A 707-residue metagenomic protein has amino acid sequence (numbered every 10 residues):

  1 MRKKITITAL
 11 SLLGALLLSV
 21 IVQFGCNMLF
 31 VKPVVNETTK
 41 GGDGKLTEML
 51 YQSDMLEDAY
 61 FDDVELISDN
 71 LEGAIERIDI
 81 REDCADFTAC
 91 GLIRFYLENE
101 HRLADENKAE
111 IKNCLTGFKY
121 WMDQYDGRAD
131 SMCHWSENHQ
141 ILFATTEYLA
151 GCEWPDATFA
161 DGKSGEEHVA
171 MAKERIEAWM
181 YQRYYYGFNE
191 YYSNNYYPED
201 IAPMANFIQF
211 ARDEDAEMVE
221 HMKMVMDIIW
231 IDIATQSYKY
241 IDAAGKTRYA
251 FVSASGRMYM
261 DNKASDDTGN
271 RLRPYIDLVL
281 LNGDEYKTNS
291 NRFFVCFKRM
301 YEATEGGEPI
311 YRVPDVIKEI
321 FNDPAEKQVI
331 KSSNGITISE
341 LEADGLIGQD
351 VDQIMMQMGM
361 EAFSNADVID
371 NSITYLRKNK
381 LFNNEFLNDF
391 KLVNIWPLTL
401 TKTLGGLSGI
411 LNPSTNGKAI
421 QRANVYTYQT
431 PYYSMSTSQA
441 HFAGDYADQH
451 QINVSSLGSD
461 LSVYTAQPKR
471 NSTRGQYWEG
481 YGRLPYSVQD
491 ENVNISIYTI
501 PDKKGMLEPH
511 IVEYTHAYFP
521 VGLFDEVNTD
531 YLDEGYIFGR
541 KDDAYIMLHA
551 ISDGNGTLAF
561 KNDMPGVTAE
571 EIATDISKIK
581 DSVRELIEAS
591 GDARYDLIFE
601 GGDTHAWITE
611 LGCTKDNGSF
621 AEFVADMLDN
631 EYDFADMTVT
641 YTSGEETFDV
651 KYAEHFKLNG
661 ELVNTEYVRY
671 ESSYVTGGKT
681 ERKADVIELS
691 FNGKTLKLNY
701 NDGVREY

Functional and structural regions predicted by a protein language model:
M1-Q23: N-terminal Sec-pathway targeting helices
L10-L13, F87, L142, E199: Generic structural microfeature
S19-L142, G165-I176, D277-Y707: Ser/Thr/Asn(+Pro)-rich, low-complexity disordered segments
E65, D69-G73, Y186, S237-K246: Glycine-centered small-residue hotspots that permit tight backbone geometry or close packing
Y96-Y197, I201, A205-K239: Eukaryote-skewed repeat-based solenoidal scaffolds used as protein-protein interaction platforms, primarily
Y192, R273, Q421-A423: Short, surface-exposed coil-to-beta transition loops
N195-P198, R248-N262, T304-A325: Short flexible/disordered coil segments
A205, A216-M300: Extended amphipathic alpha-helical segments with heptad-repeat/coiled-coil character used for oligomerization, fusion
